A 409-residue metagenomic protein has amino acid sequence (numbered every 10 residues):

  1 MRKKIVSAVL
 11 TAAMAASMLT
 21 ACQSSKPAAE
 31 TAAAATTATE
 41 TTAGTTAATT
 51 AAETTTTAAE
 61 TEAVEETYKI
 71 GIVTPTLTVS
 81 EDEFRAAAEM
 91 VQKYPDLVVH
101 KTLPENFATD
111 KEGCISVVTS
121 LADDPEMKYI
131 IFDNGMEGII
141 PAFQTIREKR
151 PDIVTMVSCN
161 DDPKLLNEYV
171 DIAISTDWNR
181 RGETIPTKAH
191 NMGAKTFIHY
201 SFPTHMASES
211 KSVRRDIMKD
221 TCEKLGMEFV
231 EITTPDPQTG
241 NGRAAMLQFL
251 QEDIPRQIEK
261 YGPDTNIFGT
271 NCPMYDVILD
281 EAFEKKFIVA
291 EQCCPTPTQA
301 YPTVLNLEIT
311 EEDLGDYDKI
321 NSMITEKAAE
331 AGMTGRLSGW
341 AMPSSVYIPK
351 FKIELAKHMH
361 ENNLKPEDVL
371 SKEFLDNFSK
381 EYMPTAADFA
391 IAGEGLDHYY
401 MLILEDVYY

Functional and structural regions predicted by a protein language model:
L19-A33, T45: Bacterial lipoprotein signal-peptidase II cleavage site
V64-M90, Y94, V99-S116, I131-E137: Extracytoplasmic "Venus flytrap"
G71-T74, D124-G135, I153-S158, I198-H199 (+3 more regions): Periplasmic-binding protein-like
A87-A88, W178-E231, A356, H360 (+1 more regions): An alpha-beta-alpha
K111-K128, T145, A245-P263: Short, well-structured alpha-helical segments in soluble
T145-T176: Flexible loop/hinge segments that line or gate small-molecule binding clefts
I172-H199, F249, I320-A329, P343-E361: Hydrophobic alpha-helical segments within soluble ligand-binding/sensing domains
V346-Y409: C-terminal functional modules
